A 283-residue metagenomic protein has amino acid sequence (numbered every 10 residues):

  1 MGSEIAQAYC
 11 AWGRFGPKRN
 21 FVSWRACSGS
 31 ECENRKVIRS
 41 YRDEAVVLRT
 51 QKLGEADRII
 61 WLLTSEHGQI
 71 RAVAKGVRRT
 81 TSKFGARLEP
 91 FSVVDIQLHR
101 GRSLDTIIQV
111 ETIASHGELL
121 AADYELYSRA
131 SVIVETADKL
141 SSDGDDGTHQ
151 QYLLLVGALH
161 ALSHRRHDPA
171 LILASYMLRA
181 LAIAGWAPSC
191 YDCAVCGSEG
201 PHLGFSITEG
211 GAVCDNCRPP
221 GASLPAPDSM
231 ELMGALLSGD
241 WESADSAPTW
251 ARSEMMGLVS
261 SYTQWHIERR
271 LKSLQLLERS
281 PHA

Functional and structural regions predicted by a protein language model:
G2-S3, Y9-S23: Short, often N-terminal, low-complexity regions that either remain intrinsically disordered or form a short helix
A8-Y9, Q151: Intrinsically disordered, low-complexity N-terminal regions enriched in serine/proline/glycine with scattered basic
F21-I59, T64-A283: Non-catalytic alpha-helical scaffolds and adjoining flexible linkers that form interface surfaces for assembly
